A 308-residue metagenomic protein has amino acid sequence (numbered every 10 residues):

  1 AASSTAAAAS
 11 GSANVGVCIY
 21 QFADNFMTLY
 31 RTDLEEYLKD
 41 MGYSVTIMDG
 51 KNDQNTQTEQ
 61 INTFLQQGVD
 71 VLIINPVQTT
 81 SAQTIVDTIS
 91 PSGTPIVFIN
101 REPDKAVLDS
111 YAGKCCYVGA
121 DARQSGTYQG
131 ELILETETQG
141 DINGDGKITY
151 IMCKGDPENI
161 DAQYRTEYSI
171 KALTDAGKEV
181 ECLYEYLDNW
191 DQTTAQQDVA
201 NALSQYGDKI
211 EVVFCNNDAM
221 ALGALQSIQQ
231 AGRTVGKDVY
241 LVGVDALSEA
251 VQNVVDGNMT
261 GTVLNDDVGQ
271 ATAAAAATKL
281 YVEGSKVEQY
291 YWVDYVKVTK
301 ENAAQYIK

Functional and structural regions predicted by a protein language model:
A1-K308: A residue-level marker of the well-folded mature domains of exported/periplasmic proteins
